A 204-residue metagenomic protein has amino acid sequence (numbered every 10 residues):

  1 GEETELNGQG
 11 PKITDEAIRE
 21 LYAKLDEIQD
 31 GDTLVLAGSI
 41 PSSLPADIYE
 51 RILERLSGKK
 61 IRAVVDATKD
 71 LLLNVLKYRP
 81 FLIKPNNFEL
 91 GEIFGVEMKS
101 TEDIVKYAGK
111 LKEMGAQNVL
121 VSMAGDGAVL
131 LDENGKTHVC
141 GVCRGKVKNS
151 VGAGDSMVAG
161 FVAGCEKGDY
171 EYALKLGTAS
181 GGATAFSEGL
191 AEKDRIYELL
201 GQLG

Functional and structural regions predicted by a protein language model:
G1-D32, L199-G204: Conserved N-terminal subdomain of the carbohydrate kinase-like
E3, E89-G91, G145-K146, G164: A short, flexible beta-alpha/helix-coil linker loop
T4-E16, L36-S43, K59-R62, F94-E97: Flexible, glycine/proline-enriched loop segments at strand-loop-helix junctions that form or flank small-ligand binding
E5-N7, G31-G38, D66, K84-E89: Short beta-strands and strand-loop turn motifs
P11-T14, I40-L44, L71-L73, E92 (+2 more regions): Short, small-residue-enriched loops and turns at beta-alpha junctions that line or gate enzyme active sites
S43-R51: Active-site core of PLP-dependent enzymes with the aminotransferase class I/II
E50-K136: Conserved phosphate/ATP/ADP-binding segment of small-molecule kinases
T101-G204: Conserved phosphate-binding/catalytic region of the ribokinase-like
